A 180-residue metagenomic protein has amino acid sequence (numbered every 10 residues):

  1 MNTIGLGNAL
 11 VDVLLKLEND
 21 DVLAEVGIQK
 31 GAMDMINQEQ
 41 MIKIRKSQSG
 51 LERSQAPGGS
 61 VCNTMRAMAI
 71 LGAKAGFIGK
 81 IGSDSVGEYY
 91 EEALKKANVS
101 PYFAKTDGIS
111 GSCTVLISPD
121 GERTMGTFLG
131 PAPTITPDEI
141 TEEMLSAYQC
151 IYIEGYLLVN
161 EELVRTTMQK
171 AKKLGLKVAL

Functional and structural regions predicted by a protein language model:
M1, S110-C113: Change "...and in nucleic-acid phosphodiester-cleaving endonucleases..." to "...and in nucleic-acid processing enzymes
M1-G76: Glycine-rich phosphate/adenosyl-contacting loop at the front of the ribokinase-like
M1-Q29, R53, E91-K105, I117-L180: Ribokinase/PfkB-type carbohydrate-kinase core domain
G50-L51, K74-Y102: A glycine-rich beta-to-alpha transition motif near the start of alpha/beta enzyme domains, typified by
A56, I81-G82, V159: Residues that cap or flank secondary-structure elements
V61-M65, G87, V164: A general structural signal for well-ordered alpha-helical segments in protein cores
L71, A97, G108-G111: Short, basic and Ser/Thr-rich N-terminal targeting/leader segments
